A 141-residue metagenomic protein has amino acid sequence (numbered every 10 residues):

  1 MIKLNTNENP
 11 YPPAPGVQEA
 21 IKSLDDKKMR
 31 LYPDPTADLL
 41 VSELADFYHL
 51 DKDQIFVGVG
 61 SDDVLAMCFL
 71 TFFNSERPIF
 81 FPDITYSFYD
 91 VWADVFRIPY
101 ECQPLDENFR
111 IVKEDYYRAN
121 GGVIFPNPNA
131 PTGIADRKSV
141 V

Functional and structural regions predicted by a protein language model:
M1-L31, Y117-N127: N-terminal "arm"/small-domain region of PLP-dependent enzymes with the aminotransferase-like
M29-V141: Conserved core of the PLP fold type I
